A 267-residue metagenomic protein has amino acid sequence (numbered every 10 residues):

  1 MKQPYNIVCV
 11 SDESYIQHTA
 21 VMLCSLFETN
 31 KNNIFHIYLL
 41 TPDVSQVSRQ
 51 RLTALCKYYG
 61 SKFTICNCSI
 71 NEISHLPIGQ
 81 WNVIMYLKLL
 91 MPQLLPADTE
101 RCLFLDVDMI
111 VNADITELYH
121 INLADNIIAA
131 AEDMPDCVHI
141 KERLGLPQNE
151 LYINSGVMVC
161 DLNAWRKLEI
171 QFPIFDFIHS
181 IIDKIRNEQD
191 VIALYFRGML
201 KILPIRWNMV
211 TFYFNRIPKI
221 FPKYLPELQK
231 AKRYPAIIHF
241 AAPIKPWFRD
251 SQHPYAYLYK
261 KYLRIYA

Functional and structural regions predicted by a protein language model:
M1-Y5, C9-S14, C160-A267: A glycosyltransferase accessory/donor-loop signature
Y5, N30-Y38: Short loop->beta transition adjacent to catalytic acidic/histidine clusters or analogous donor-positioning motifs
I16-N30: Histidine-anchored nucleotide/phosphate-binding helix
F35-D43, A129-E132: Short internal beta-strands
V47-L94: Active-site-proximal specificity loops/subdomain of glycosyltransferases
I65, S69-I70, I84-D136, P147-Y152 (+2 more regions): GT-A fold catalytic core of metal-dependent nucleotide-sugar glycosyltransferases, centered on the diacidic
H75-M85, R143-P147, I217-P222: Short, surface-exposed amphipathic charged segments that create phosphate/polyanion-binding patches used for binding
I127-Q148, F248-L258: A short, conserved beta-to-alpha structural element at the edge of catalytic cores that scaffolds binding
